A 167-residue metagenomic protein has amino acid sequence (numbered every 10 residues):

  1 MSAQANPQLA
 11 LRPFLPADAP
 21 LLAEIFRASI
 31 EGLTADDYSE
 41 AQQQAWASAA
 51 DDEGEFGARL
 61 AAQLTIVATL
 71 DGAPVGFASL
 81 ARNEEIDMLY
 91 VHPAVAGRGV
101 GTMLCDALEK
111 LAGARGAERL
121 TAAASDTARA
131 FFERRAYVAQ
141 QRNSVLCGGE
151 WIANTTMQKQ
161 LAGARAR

Functional and structural regions predicted by a protein language model:
S2-Q4, E150-R167: Terminal substrate-recognition subdomain of acyl/acetyltransferases
A3, P13-P16, E24-A96, C105-A107 (+5 more regions): Acetyl-CoA-dependent GNAT
Q8-A10: Extreme N-terminal starter segment of soluble prokaryotic enzymes
G99: Glycine-rich phosphate-binding loop
T121-A123, V138-T156: Conserved catalytic-core motifs of GNAT/GCN5-like acyltransferases
A128-R129, G148: Short secondary-structure capping/turn micro-motifs that flank functional sites
F132-E133, Y137: Conserved active-site tyrosine of GNAT-family acetyltransferases
